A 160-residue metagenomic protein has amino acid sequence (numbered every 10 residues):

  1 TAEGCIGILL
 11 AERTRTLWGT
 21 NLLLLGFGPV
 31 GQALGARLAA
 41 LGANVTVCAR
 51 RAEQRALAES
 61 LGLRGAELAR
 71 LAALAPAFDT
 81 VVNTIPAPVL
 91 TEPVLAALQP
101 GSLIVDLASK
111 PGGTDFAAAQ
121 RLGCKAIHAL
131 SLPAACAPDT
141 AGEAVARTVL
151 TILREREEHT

Functional and structural regions predicted by a protein language model:
T1-G19, G113-T160: Adenosine-phosphate binding glycine-rich loop
W18-A39: Glycine-rich adenosine-cofactor-binding loop
V30, E53-Q54, K110: Conserved Rossmann-like nucleotide-cofactor binding loop
L41-L61: NAD(P)-binding Rossmann-fold cofactor-contacting core
A58-A135: Rossmann-like adenosine-cofactor binding region
